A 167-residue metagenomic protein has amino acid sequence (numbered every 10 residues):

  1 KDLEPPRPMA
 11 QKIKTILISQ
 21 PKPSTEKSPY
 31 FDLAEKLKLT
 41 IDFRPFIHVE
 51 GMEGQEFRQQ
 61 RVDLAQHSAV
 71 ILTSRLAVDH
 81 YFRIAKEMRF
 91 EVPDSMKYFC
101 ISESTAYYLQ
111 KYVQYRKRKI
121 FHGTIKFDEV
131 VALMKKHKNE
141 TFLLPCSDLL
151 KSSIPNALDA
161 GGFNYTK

Functional and structural regions predicted by a protein language model:
K1-P8: N-terminal amphipathic/basic-hydrophobic helices that include classical n-h-c signal peptides and signal-anchor
M9-K167: Conserved beta-alpha
